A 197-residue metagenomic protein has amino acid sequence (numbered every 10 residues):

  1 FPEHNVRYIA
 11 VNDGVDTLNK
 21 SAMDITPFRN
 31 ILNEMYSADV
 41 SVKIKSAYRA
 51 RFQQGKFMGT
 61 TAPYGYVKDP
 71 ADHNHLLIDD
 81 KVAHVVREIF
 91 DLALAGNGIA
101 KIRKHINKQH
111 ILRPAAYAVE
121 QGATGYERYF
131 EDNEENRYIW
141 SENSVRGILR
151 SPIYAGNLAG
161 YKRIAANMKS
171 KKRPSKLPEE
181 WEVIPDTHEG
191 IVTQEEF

Functional and structural regions predicted by a protein language model:
F1-F197: Conserved catalytic breakage-reunion loop centered on the nucleophilic residue
